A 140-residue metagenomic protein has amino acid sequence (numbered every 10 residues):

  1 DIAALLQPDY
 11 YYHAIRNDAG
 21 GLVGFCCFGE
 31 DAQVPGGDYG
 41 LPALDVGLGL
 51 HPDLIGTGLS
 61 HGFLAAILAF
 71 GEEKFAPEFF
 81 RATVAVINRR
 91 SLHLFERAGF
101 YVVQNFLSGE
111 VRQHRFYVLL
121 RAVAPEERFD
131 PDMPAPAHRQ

Functional and structural regions predicted by a protein language model:
D1-D53, F70, A122-V123, H138: Acetyl-CoA-dependent GNAT
Y10, Q113-L120: Short hydrophobic/aromatic beta-strand or adjacent loop that forms the aromatic wall/cage of a ligand/substrate-binding
D45, F79, R90: Amphipathic alpha-helical recognition patches that constitute DNA-binding helices
L54, G58-I67: Conserved acetyl-CoA pyrophosphate-binding loop and the N-cap/start of the following alpha-helix in GNAT-like
H61, V86-Q104: Conserved active-site alpha-helix within GNAT-family acetyltransferase domains
E73-V84: Conserved GNAT acetyl-CoA-binding A-motif
T83, G99-F116: Conserved catalytic-core motifs of GNAT/GCN5-like acyltransferases
L120-Q140: Conserved N-terminal entry element of GNAT/NAT acetyltransferase domains
